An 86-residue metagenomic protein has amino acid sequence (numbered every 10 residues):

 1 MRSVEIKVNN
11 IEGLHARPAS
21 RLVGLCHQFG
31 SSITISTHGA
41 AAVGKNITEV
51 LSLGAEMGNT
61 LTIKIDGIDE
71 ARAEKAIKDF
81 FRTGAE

Functional and structural regions predicted by a protein language model:
M1-N10: Short amphipathic
K7, S36, K64-D66: Solvent-exposed beta-strand sheet faces enriched in polar/charged residues
L14-T34, A41-N59, A73-K75: Amphipathic alpha-helical interaction surfaces in cytosolic regulatory modules
S52-E86: C-terminal structural segments of small proteins and small subunits
